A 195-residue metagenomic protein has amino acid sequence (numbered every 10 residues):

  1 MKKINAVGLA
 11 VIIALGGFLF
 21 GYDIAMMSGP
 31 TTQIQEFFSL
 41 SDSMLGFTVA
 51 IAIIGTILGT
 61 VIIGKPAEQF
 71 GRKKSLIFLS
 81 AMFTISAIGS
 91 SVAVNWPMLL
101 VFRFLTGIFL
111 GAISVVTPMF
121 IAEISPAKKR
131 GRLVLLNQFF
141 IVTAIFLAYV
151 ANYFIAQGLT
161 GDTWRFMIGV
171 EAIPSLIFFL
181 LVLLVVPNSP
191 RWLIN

Functional and structural regions predicted by a protein language model:
M1-N195: Transmembrane-helix signature of 12-pass secondary carriers
